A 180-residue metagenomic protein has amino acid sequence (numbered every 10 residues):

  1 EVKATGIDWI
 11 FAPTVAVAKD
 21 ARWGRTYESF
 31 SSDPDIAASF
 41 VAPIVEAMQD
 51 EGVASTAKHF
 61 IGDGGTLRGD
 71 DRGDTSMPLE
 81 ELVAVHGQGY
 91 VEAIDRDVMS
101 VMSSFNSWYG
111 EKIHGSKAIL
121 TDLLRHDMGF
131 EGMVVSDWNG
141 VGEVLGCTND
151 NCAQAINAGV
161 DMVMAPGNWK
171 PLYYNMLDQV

Functional and structural regions predicted by a protein language model:
E1-V180: Glycoside hydrolase catalytic-domain context in secreted enzymes
